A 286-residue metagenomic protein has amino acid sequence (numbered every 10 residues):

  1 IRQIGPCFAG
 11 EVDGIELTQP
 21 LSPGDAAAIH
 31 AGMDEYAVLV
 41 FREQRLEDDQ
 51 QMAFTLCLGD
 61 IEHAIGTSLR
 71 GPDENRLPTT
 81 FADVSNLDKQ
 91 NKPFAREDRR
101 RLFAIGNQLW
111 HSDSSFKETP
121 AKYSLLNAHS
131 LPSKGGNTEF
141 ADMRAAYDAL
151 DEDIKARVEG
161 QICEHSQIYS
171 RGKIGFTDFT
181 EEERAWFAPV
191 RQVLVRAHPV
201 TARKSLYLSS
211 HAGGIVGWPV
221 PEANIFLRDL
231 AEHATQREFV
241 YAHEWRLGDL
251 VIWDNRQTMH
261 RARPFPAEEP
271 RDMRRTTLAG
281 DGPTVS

Functional and structural regions predicted by a protein language model:
I1-I252, R256-S286: Fe(II)/2-oxoglutarate oxygenase catalytic core
